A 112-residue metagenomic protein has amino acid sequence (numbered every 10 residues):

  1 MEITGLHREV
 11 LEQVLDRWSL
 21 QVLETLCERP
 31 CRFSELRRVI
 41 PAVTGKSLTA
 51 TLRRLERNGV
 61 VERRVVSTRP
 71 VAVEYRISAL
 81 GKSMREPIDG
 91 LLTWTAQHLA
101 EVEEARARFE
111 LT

Functional and structural regions predicted by a protein language model:
E2, L6, E86-T112: Amphipathic alpha-helical dimerization/coiled-coil segments that flank or bridge DNA-binding/regulatory modules
E2-S47, N58, T68, E74 (+1 more regions): N-terminal helix-turn-helix DNA-binding core of bacterial DNA-binding proteins
E28-C31, R57, V71, T93 (+2 more regions): Generic secondary-structure boundary signal with a strong preference for alpha-helix termini
T51: Residues within the DNA-recognition helix of helix-turn-helix
R64-V66: Short beta-strand micro-motifs enriched in acidic
S78: ABC transporter NBD signature
